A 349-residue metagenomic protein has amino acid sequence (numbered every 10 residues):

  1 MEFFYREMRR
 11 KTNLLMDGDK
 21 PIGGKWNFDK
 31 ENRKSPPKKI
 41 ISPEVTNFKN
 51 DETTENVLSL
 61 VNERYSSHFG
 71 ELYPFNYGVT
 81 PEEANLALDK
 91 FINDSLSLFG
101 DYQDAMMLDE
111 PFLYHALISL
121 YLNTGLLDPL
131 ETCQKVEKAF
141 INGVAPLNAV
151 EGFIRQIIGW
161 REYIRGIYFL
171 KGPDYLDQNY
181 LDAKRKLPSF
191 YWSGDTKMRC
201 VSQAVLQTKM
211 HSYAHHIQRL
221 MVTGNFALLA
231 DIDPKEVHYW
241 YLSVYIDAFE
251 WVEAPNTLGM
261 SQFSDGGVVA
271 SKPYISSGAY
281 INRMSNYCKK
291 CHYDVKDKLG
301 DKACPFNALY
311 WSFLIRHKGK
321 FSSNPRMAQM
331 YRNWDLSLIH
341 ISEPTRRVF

Functional and structural regions predicted by a protein language model:
M1-N76: Beta-rich, aromatic/charged-enriched effector core domains that present basic-aromatic interfaces for binding
K20-P21, C133-V144, D174-A183, P234-D247 (+1 more regions): Short alpha-helical "patches" and their helix-cap loops
D89, N93-A214: Gly/Thr-rich phosphate-binding loop signature of adenosyl cofactor/nucleotide-binding cores
D128-L130, A139-F140, D174-Y175, L228-E236 (+3 more regions): Flexible loop/turn segments at secondary-structure boundaries
L147-R165, V205-L258, G300-K318: Structured ligand/cofactor/substrate-binding pocket environments in proteins
Y180-L187, L242-S337: C-terminal, helix-dominated tail/subdomain
I339-F349: Single conserved hydrophobic/aromatic residue that forms the stacking wall/gate of nucleotide- or nucleobase-binding
